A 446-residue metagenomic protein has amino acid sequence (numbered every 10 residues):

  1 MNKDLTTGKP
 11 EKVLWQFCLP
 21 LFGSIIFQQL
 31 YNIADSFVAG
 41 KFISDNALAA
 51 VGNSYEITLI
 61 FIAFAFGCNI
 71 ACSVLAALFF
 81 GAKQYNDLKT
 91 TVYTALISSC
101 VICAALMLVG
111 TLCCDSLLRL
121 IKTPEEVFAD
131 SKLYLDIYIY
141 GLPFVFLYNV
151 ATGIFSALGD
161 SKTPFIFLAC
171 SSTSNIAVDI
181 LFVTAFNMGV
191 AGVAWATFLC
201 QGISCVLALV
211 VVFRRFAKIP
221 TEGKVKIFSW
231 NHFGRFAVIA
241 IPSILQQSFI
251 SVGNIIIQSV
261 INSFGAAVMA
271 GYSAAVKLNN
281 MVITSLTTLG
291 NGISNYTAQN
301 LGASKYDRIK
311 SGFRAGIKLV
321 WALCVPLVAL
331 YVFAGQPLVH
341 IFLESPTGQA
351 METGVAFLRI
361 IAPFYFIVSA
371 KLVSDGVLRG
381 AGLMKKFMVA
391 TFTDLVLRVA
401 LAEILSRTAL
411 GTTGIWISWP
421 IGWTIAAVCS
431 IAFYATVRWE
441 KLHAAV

Functional and structural regions predicted by a protein language model:
M1-C18, A76-G141, A185-I241, T297-F364 (+1 more regions): Short alpha-helical transmembrane segments in multi-pass integral membrane proteins
L5-F42, E56-L75, C100-M107, L142 (+3 more regions): N-terminal transmembrane alpha-helices
Q16-D35, I137, Y148, S171 (+5 more regions): Transmembrane helical elements of multi-pass membrane transporters/channels
Q28, N32-A39, I62-N69, S73 (+18 more regions): Alpha-helical transmembrane segments and their lipid-water interface positions in multi-pass membrane proteins
L30-A49, L118-E125, L181-M188, S248-K277 (+4 more regions): Helix-terminus/linker motif at the lipid-water interface of multi-pass membrane proteins
I43-E56, S131, L135, A194 (+3 more regions): Small-residue hotspots at the loop-to-helix junctions and early N-terminal turns of transmembrane alpha-helices
L48-L108, V145-P164, G271-G335, V368-G382 (+1 more regions): Small-residue-rich hydrophobic transmembrane alpha-helices
N69, Y138-S156, P164-N175, V193-A208 (+4 more regions): Short runs within selected transmembrane alpha-helices of multi-pass transporters and secretion channels
